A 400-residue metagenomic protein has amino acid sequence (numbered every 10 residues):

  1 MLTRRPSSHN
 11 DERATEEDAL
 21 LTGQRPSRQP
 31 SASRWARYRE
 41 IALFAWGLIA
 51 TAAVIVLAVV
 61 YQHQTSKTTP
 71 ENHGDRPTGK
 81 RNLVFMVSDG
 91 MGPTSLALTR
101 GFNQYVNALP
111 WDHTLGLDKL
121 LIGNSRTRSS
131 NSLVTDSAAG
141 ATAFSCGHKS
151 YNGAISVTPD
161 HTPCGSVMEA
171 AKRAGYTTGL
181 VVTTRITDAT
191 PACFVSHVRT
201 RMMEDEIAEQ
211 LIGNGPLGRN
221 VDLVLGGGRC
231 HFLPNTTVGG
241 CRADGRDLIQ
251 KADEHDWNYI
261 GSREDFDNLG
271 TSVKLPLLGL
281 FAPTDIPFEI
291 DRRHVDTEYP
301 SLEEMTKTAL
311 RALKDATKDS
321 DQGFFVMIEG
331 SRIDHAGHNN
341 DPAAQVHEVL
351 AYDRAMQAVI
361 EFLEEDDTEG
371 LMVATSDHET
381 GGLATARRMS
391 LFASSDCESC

Functional and structural regions predicted by a protein language model:
M1-Y38: Short, low-complexity, Lys/Arg-enriched N-terminal segments of secretory-pathway carbohydrate enzymes
G23, S66, D366-D367: Short, flexible coil/linker elements and helix-boundary hinge sites characteristic of intrinsically disordered
R37-N72, R76: Alpha-helical transmembrane segments in eukaryotic/viral proteins
H73, S129-N131, V167-M168: Short secondary-structure capping/turn segments at boundaries of alpha-helices and beta-strands
P77-T99, F144-S145, K149-A154, T158-P159 (+1 more regions): Mobile, glycine-rich extracellular loop/lid and propeptide segments that shape or gate substrate/ligand access
K80-N82, M91-L96, G101-T142, T187-C400: A post-motif C-terminal structural segment
